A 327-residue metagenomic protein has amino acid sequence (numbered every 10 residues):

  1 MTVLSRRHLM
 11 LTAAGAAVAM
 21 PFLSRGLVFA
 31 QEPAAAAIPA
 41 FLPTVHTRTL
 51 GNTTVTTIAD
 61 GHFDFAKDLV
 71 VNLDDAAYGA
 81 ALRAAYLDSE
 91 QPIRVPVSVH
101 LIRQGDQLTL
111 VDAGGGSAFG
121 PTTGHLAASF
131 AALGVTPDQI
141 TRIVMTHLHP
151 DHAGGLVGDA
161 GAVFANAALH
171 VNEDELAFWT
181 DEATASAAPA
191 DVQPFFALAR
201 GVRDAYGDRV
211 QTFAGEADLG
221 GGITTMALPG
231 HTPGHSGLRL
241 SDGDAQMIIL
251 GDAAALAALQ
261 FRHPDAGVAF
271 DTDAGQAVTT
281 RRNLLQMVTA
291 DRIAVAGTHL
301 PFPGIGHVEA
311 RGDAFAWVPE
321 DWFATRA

Functional and structural regions predicted by a protein language model:
M1-A17, P21-R25: N-terminal secretory signal peptides and thylakoid transit peptides that target proteins across membranes
V3-S5, G243-A327: Cap/insert and terminal regions of metallo-dependent hydrolase folds
L23-T57: C-terminal segment of N-terminal export signals and the immediately downstream linker at the start of the mature
E32, G124, A131-V135, Q139 (+4 more regions): Metallo-beta-lactamase
T44-L133, G237-A253: Conserved beta-strand hairpin/beta-sheet module of binuclear metal-dependent hydrolase folds, prominently
N52, I102, D112, I140 (+6 more regions): Divalent metal-coordination and catalytic microenvironments
D60-G61, A113-G116, L148, D174-E175 (+3 more regions): Active-site metal-binding loops of divalent metal-dependent hydrolases
V99, P121-H170: Active-site metal-binding motif and surrounding structural segment of the metallo-beta-lactamase
